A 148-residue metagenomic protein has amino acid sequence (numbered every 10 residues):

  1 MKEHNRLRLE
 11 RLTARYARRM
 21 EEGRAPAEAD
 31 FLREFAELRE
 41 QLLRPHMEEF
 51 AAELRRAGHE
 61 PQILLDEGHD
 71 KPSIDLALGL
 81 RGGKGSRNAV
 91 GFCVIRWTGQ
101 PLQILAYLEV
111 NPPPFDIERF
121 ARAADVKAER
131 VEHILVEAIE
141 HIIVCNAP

Functional and structural regions predicted by a protein language model:
M1-D30: N-terminal, Lys/Arg- and Ser/Thr-rich interaction peptides
Y16-G23, L42, P61, I142 (+1 more regions): Short, flexible helical or helix-coil boundary motifs
P26-F31, L38, A51, G68 (+3 more regions): Conserved non-transmembrane functional hotspots
A27-F35, L42, A123, K127: Non-transmembrane, amphipathic alpha-helical segments
E34-E60: Amphipathic alpha-helical segments
L54-S73: Long, charged, glycine-rich C-terminal linkers/tails
A77-R130: Intrinsically disordered, low-complexity regulatory segments enriched in Ser/Thr/Pro and charged residues
Q100, A124-K127, V131-A147: Terminal low-complexity "docking" segments
